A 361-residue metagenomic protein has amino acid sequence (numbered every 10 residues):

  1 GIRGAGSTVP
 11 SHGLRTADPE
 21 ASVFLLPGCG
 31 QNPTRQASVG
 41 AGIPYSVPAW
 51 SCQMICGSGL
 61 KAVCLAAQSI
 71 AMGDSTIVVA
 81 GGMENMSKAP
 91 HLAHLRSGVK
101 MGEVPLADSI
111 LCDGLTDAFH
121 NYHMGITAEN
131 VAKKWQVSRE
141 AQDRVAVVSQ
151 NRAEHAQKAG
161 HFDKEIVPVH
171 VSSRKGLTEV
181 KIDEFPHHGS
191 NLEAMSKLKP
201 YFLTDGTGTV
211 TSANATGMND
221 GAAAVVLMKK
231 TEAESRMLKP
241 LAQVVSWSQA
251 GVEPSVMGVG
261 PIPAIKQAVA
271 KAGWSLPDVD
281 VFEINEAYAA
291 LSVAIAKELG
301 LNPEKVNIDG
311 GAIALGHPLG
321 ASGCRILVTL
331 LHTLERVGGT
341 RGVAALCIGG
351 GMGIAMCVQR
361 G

Functional and structural regions predicted by a protein language model:
G1-A41, Y45-P48, C56, T127-R139 (+4 more regions): Conserved active-site "lid/cap" helical segment
G1-G13, P33-A37, A62-L65, M124-V131 (+5 more regions): Short, well-ordered amphipathic alpha-helical segments that serve as non-catalytic structural scaffolds within diverse
G1-G6, T16, A141-S235, E298-K305: N-terminal extracellular/periplasmic Venus flytrap/periplasmic-binding protein-like
S7, L111-D113, N191-V259, P263 (+5 more regions): Condensing-enzyme catalytic core mediating Claisen C-C bond formation in acyl metabolism
E20, F24, E129, S173 (+1 more regions): Active-site pocket-lining segment
L25-I77, F119-H123, G189-G217, E298-R325 (+2 more regions): Conserved catalytic cysteine-centered active-site region of acyl-thioester-dependent Claisen-condensing enzymes
M54-E84, A132-H161, A224-T231, A296 (+2 more regions): Active-site-proximal alpha-helical scaffold in enzymes
A67, T76-V131: Flexible glycine-/small-residue-enriched beta->alpha junction loops that bind anionic phosphate/pyrophosphate groups
